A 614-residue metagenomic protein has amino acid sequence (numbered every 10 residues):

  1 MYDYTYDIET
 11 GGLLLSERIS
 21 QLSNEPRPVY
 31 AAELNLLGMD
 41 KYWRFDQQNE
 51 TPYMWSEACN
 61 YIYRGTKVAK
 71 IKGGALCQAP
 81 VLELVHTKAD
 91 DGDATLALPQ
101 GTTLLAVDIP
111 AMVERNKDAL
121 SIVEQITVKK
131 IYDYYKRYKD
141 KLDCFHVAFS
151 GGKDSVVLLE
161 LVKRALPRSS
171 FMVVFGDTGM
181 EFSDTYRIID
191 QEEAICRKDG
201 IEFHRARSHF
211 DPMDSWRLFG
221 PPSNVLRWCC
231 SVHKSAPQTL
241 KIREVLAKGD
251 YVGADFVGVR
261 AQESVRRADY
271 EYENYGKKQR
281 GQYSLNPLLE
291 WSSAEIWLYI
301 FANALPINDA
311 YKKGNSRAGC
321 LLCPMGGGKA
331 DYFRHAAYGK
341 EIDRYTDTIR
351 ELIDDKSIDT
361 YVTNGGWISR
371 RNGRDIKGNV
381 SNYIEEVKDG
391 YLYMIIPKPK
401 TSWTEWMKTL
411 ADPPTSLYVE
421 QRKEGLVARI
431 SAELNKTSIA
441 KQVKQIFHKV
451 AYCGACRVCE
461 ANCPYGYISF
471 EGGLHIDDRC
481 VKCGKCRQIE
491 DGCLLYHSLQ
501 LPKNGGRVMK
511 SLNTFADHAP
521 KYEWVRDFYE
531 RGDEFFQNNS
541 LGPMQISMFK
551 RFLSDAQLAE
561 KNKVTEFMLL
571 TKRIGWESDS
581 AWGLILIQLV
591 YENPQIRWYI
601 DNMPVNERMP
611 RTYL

Functional and structural regions predicted by a protein language model:
M1-A148, K153-F447, S498-K503: Nucleotide-activated chemistry modules centered on ATP-dependent adenylation/adenylyltransferase
D118, G314, V450, D477 (+3 more regions): Short, solvent-exposed segments of well-ordered alpha helices
F182, P306-I307, I476-D477, N562-K572: Residue-level signal for threonine
K312-N315, S469-C483: Short linker/helix segments within small regulatory modules
R317-Y332, C453-C459, C483-C486, C493: Cysteine-cluster motifs in flexible loop/terminal segments that predominantly coordinate metals
I446-P464: C-terminal accessory/binding modules appended to enzymatic or scaffolding proteins
V458-L474, K485-L501: Iron-sulfur cluster-binding cysteine motifs and their immediate structural context in ferredoxin-like electron-transfer
K503-L614: Donor-sugar nucleotide-binding helix/loop cap in glycosyltransferases
